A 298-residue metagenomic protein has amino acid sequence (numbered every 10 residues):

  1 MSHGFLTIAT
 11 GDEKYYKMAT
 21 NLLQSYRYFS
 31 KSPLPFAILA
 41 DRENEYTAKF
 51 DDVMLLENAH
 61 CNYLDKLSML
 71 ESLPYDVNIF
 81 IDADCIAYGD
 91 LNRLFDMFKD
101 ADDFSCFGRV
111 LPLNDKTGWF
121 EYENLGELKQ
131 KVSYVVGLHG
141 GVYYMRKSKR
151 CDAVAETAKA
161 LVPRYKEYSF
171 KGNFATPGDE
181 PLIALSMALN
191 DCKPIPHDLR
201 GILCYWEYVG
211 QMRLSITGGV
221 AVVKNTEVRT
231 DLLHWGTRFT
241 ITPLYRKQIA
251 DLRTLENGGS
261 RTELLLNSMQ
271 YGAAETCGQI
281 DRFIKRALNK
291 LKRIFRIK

Functional and structural regions predicted by a protein language model:
M1-N62, S260-K298: N-terminal anchoring/stem segment of glycosyltransferases
I8-A19, A59, V132-V136, Y143 (+2 more regions): Aromatic-acidic/polar surface patches that form glycan- and anion
Y16, L55-D96, L138: A conserved donor-nucleotide-binding helix/loop in the catalytic core of Leloir-type glycosyltransferases
A37-L39, I79-D82, A87, F104-F107 (+2 more regions): A structural signal for short, well-ordered beta-strand segments and their strand-loop junctions that often border
I38, K49, S133-Y134, K149-K298: A glycosyltransferase accessory/donor-loop signature
H60-L67, G118-Q130: Short acidic (Asp/Glu) patches
G89-E127: Conserved donor-nucleotide/metal-binding helix-loop-beta segment in metal-dependent transferases, i.e., the alpha-helix
G141-S148: Short glycine- and hydrophobic/aromatic-rich loop-to-beta-strand nucleating segment in the catalytic cores
